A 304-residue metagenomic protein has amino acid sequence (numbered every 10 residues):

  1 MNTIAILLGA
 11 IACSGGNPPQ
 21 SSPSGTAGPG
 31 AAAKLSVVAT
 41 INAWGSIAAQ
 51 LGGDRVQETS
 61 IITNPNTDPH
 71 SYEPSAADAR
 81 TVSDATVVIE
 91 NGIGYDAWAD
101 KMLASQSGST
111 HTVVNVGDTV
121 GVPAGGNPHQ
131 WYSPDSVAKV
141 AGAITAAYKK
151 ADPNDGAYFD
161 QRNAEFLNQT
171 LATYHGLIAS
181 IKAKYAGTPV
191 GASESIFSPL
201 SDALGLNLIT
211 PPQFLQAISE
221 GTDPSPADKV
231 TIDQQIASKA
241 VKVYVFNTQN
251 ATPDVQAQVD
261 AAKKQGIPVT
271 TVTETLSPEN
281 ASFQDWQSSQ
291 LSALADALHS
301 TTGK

Functional and structural regions predicted by a protein language model:
M1-I11: Sec-dependent bacterial lipoprotein signal peptides
G9-K304: Extracytoplasmic metal-acquisition and chelation regions
